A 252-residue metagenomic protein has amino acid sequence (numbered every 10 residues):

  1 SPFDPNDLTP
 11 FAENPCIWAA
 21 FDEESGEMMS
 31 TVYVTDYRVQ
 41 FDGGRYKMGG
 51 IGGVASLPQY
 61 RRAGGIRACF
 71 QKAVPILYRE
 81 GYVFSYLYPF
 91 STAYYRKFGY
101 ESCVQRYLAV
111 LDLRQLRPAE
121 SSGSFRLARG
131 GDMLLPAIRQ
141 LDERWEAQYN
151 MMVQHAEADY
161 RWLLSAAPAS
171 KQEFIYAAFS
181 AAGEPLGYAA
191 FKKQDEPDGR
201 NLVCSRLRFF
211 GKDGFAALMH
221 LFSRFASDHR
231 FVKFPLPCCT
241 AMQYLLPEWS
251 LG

Functional and structural regions predicted by a protein language model:
S1-F41, N150-I175: Active-site rim helix/loop that mediates acceptor-substrate recognition in acyltransferases
A19, G26-Y37, G50, A55 (+3 more regions): Conserved beta-strand in the GNAT
R38-R45, L111, E196-V203: A short, polar/charged loop-to-alpha-helix boundary motif
I51-S56, R61-Y78, G211-S223: Conserved acetyl-CoA-binding loop-helix of GNAT-fold acetyltransferases
F70, P75-P89, S227-C238: Conserved GNAT acetyl-CoA-binding A-motif
Y78-V83, P89-Y107, C239-G252: Conserved active-site alpha-helix within GNAT-family acetyltransferase domains
S102-A119: Flexible glycine-/small-residue-enriched beta->alpha junction loops that bind anionic phosphate/pyrophosphate groups
E120-G252: Intrinsically disordered, low-complexity, positively biased terminal segments
